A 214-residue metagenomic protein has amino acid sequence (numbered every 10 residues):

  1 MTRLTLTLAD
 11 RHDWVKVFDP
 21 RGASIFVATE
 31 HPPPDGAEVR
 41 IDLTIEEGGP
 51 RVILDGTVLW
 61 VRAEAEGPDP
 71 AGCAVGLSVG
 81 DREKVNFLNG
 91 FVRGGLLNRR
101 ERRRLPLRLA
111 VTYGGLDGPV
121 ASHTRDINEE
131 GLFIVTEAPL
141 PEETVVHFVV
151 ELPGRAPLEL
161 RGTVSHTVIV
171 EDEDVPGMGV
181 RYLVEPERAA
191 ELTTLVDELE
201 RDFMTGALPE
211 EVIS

Functional and structural regions predicted by a protein language model:
M1-S214: Structured alpha-helical
